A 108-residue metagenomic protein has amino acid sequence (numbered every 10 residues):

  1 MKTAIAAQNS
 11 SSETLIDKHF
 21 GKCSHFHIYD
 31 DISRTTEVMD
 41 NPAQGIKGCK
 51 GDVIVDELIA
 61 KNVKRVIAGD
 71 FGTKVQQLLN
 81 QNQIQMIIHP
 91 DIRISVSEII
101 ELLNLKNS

Functional and structural regions predicted by a protein language model:
M1-C49, A60, N80-S108: Non-catalytic interface/targeting segments
G51-V55: N-terminal active-site wall of soluble small-molecule enzyme domains
D56-I87: Mid-chain, well-packed structural core segment of small domains
